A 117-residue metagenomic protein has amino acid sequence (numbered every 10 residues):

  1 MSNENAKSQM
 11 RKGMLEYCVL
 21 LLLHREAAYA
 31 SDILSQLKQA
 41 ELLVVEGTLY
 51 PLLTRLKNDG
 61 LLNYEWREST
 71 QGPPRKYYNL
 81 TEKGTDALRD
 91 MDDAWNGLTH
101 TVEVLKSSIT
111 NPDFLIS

Functional and structural regions predicted by a protein language model:
M1-A6, S117: Short, intrinsically disordered or compositionally biased N-terminal tails of bacterial proteins
K7-T48, R67: N-terminal helix-turn-helix DNA-binding core of bacterial DNA-binding proteins
L21, T54, R89: A cross-family signal for key residues in well-ordered alpha-helices that form functional helical elements
L49-P51, R55-L56: Basic amphipathic alpha-helical segments that dock to polyanions
G60: Glycine-centered, phosphate/nucleic-acid-interacting loop/turn motifs that mediate DNA/RNA or nucleotide
T70, P74-D92: Basic, amphipathic "hinge/linker" alpha-helix immediately C-terminal to the N-terminal HTH DNA-binding motif
D86-S117: Amphipathic alpha-helical dimerization/coiled-coil segments that flank or bridge DNA-binding/regulatory modules
